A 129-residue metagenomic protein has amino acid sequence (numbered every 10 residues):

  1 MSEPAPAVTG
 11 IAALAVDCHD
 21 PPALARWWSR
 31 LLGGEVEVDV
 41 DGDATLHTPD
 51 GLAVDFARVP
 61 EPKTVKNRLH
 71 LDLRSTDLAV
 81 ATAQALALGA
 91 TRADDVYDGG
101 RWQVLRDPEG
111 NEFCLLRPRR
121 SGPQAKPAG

Functional and structural regions predicted by a protein language model:
S2-V16, V38, T45-H47, L52-A57 (+1 more regions): Vicinal oxygen chelate
G10-H19, P60-Q84, R101-R106: Vicinal oxygen chelate
D20-E35, A81-A87: Amphipathic alpha-helical segments
D20-P21, V36, G42, L78 (+1 more regions): A generic "binding-loop/recognition-motif" signal
D41, P49-G51, T64-R68: Short connector loops at helix/strand junctions that flank enzyme active sites, especially segments positioning acidic
